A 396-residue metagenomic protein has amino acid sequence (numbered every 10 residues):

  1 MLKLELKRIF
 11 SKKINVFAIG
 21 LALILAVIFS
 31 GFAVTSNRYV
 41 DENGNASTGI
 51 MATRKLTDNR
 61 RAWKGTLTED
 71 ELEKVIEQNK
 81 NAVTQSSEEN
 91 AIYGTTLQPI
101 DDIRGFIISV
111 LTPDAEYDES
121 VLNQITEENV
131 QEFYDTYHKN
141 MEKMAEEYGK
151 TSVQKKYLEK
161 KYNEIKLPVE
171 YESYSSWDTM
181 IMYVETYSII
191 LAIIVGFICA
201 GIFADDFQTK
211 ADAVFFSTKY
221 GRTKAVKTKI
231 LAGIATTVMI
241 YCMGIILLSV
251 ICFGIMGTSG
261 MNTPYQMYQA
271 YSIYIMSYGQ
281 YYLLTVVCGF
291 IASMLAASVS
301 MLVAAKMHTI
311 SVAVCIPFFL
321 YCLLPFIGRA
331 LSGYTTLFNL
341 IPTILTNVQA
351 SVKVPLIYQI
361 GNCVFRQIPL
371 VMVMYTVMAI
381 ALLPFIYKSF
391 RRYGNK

Functional and structural regions predicted by a protein language model:
M1-V16: Aromatic- and glycine-rich beta-strand/loop motifs that create alpha-glucan
I14, G221-R222, T309-V314: Membrane-helix interface segments
N15-A18, A22, A292-S300, P355-K396: Alpha-helical transmembrane segments of multi-pass membrane transporters/translocases
G20-L23, S311-L324, L340-T343: Central hydrophobic cores of alpha-helical transmembrane segments in multi-pass integral membrane proteins
A26-A82, N129-D206, K227-K306, F326 (+1 more regions): Secretory targeting signals
C199-V214, T218, R222: Transmembrane helix boundary and interhelical loop/hinge segments in multi-pass membrane proteins
T336-I357: Short hydrophobic, aromatic-rich alpha-helical segments embedded in or entering the lipid bilayer of multi-pass
